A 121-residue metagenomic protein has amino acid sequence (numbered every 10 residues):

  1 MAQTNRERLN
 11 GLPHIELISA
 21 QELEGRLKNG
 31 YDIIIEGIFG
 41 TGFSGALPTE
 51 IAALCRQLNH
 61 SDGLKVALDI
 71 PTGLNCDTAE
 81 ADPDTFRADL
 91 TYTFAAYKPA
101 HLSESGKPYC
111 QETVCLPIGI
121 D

Functional and structural regions predicted by a protein language model:
M1-I34, F39, S44-T49, A53: A cross-family phosphate/adenosyl-ligand binding-site feature
Y31-D121: YjeF_N-associated NAD(P)HX repair module
